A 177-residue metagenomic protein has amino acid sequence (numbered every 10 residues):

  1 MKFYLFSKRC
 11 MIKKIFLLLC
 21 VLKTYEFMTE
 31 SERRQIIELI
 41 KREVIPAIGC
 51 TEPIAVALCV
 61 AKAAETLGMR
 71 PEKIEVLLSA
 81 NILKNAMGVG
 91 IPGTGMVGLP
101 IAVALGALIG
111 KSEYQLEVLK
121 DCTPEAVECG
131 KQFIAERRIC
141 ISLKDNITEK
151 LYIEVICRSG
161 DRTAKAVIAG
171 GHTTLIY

Functional and structural regions predicted by a protein language model:
F3-F6, F16, Y25-F27: Aromatic (phenylalanine/tyrosine) cluster motif
M28-I37, G68-I82: Acidic-glycine-rich active-site phosphate/pyrophosphate-binding loop
Q35-I48: Generic N-terminal amphipathic, Lys/Arg-enriched alpha-helix
P53-M69: Alpha-helical support elements that line or immediately flank enzyme active sites and cofactor-binding pockets
P71-Q115, V127-I139: A structural-propensity feature for long, helix-poor, extended segments
A135-Y177: Signature of multi-pass transmembrane helix bundles
